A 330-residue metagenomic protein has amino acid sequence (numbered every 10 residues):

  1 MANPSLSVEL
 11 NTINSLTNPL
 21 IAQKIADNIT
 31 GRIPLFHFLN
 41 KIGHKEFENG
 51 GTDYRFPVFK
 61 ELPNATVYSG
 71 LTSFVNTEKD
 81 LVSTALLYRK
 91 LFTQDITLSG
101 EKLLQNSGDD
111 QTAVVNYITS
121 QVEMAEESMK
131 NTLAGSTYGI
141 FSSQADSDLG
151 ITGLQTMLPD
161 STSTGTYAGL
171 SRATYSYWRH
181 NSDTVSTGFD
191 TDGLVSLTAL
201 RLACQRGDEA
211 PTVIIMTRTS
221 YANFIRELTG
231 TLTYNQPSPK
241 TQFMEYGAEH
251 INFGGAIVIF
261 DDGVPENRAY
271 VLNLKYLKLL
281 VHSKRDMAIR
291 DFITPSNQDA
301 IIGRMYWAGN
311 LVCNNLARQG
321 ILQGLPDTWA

Functional and structural regions predicted by a protein language model:
A2-A330: Flexible, glycine/threonine- and acidic-rich loop/arm segments that mediate assembly and lattice contacts in viral
